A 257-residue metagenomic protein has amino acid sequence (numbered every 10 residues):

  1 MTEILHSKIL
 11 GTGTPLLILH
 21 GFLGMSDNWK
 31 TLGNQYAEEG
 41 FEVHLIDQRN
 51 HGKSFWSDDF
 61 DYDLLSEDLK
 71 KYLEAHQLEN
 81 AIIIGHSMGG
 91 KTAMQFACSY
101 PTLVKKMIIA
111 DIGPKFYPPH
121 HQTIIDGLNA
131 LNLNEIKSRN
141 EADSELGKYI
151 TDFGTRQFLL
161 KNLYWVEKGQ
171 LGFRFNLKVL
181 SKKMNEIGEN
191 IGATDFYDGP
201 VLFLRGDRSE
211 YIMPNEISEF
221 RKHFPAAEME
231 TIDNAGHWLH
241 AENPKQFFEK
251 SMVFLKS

Functional and structural regions predicted by a protein language model:
M1-L17, E38-F41, L78-E79, F224 (+2 more regions): Alpha/beta-hydrolase fold catalytic core
K8-F55: Conserved HGGG/HGGXW glycine-rich cap/lid loop of the alpha/beta-hydrolase fold
E38, E42-I84, E249: Active-site loop/oxyanion-hole signature of alpha/beta-hydrolase fold enzymes
G85, G89, A93: Gly/Ala-rich beta-loop-alpha elbow adjacent to hydrolase catalytic centers
Q95-C98, K105-K137: Flexible "cap/lid" loop of the alpha/beta hydrolase fold
P119, N134-G188: Conserved alpha/beta-hydrolase catalytic His-Asp/Glu region
K168-H223, E228-T231: Conserved serine/cysteine hydrolase catalytic core
A235-F248: Catalytic histidine-centered segment of alpha/beta-hydrolase-like enzymes
